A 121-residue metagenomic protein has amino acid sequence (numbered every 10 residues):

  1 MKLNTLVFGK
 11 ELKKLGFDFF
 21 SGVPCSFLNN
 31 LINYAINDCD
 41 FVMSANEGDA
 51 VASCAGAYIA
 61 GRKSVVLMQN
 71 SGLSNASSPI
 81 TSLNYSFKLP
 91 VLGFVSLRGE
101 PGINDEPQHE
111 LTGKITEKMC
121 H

Functional and structural regions predicted by a protein language model:
M1-H121: Thiamine diphosphate
